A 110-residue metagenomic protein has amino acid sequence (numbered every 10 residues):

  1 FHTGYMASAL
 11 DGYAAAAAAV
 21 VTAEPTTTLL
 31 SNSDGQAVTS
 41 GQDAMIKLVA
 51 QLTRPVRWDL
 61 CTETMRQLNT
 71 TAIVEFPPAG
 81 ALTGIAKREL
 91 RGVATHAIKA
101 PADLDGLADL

Functional and structural regions predicted by a protein language model:
F1-L110: Acyl-group transfer acyltransferase/transacylase scaffold of fatty acid/polyketide systems
